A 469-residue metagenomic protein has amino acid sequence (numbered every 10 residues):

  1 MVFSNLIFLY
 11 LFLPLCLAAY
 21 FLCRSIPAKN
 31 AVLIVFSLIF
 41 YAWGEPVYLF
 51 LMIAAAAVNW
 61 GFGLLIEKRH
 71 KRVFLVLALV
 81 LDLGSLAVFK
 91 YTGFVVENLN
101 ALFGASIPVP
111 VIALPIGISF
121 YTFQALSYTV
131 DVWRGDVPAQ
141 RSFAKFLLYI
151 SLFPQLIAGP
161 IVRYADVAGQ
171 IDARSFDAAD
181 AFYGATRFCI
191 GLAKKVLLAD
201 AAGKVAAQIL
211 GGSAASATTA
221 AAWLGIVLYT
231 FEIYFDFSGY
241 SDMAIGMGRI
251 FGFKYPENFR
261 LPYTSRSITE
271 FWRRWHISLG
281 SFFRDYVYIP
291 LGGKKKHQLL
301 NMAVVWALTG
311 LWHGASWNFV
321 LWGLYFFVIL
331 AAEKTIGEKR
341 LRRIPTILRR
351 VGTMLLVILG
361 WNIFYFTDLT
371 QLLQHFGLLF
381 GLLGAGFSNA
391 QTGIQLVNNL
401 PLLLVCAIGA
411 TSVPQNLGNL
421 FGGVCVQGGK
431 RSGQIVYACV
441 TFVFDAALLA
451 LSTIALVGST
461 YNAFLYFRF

Functional and structural regions predicted by a protein language model:
M1-R468: Membrane-embedded transmembrane alpha-helical bundles that form the catalytic cores of multi-pass lipid-modifying
